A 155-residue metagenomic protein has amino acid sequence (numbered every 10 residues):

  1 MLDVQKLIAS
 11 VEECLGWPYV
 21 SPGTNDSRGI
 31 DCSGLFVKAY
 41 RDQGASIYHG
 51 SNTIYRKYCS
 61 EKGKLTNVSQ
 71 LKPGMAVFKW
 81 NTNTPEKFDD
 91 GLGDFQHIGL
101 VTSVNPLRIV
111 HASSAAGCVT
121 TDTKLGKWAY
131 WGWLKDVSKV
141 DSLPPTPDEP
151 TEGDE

Functional and structural regions predicted by a protein language model:
V4-I8, E12, S33, V37 (+1 more regions): Extracytoplasmic/secreted envelope proteins and their assembly/folding machinery, especially bacterial periplasmic
Q5-I8, A45-Y130: ...with weaker cross-activation on analogous glycine-rich loops/strands in unrelated enzymes
K6-G29, H49: Active-site nucleophile-His-acid catalytic modules used for acyl/amide transfer and hydrolysis across diverse enzymes
E12-Y19, Y40-A45, T82: Sec-exported extracytoplasmic/periplasmic mature domains
N25-Q43: Active-site nucleophilic cysteine motif
W128-E155: Low-complexity, Gly/Ser/Thr/Pro-rich intrinsically disordered linker/tail segments
